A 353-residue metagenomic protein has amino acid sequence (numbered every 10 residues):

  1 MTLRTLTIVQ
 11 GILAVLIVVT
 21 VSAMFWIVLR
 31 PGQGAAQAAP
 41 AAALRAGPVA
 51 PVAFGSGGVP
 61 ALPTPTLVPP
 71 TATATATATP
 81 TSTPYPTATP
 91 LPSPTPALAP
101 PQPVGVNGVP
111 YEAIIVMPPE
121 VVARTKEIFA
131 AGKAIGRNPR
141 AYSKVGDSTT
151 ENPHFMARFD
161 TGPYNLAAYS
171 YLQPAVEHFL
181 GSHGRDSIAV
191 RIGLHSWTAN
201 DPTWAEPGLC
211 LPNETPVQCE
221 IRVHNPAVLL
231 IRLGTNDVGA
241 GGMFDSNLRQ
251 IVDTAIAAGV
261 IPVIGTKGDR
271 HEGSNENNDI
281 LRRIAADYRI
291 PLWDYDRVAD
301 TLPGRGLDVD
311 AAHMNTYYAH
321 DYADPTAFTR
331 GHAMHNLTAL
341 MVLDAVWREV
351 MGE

Functional and structural regions predicted by a protein language model:
T2-V15: N-terminal Sec-pathway targeting helices
A23-Q37: Hydrophobic single-pass membrane-insertion segments
A35-A113, E120: Ser/Thr-rich, Proline-interspersed low-complexity disordered segments
P96-T150: N-terminal module-boundary/linker segments of secreted carbohydrate-active enzymes
I114, I135-M243, T316-H320: Conserved SGNH/GDSL esterase-like catalytic core that processes O-acyl groups on lipids and polysaccharides
N138-A141, H224-L230, I256-V263, Y288-P291: Loop/turn elements at helix/coil->beta-strand transitions in domains of secreted/extracellular proteins
R232-N236, R249-L281: Active-site segments of SGNH/GDSL-like serine hydrolases that catalyze O-acetyl group transfer/hydrolysis on lipids
D269-E353: Catalytic His-Asp segment of secreted/periplasmic serine-dependent ester chemistry enzymes
